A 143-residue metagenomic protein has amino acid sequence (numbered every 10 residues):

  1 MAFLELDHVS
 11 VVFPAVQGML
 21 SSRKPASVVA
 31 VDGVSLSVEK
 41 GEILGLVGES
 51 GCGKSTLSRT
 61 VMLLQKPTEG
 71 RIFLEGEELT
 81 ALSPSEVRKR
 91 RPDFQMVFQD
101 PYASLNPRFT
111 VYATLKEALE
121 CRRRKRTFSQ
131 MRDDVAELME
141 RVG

Functional and structural regions predicted by a protein language model:
L20-P25, K66, L79-Q95, C121-R124 (+1 more regions): ABC ATPase NBD coupling module
V47-E49: The feature captures the beta-strand-to-loop junction immediately N-terminal to the Walker
M62: Helix-to-loop junction immediately C-terminal to a conserved catalytic motif
R71-F73, E77: ATP-binding/catalytic-site motifs of ATP-hydrolyzing domains
E78, S129-G143: Conserved ABC ATPase "signature" region
D100, F109-C121: Q-loop/switch helix immediately C-terminal to the Walker
